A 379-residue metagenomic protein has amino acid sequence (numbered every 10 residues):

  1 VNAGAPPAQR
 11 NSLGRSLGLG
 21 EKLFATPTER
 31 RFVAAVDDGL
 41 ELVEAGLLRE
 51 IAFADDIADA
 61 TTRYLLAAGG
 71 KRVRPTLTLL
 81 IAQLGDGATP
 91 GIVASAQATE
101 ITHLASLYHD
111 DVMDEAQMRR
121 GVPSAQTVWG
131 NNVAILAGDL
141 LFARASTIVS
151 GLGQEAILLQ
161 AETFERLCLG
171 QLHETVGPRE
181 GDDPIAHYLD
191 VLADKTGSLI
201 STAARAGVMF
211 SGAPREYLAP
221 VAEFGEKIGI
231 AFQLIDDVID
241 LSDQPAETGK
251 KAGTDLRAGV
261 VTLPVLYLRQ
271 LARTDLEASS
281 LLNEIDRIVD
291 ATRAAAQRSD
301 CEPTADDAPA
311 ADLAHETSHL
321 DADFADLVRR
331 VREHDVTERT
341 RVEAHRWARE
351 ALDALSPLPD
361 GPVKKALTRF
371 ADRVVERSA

Functional and structural regions predicted by a protein language model:
V1-A379: All-alpha prenyltransferase/terpene-synthase fold signal
